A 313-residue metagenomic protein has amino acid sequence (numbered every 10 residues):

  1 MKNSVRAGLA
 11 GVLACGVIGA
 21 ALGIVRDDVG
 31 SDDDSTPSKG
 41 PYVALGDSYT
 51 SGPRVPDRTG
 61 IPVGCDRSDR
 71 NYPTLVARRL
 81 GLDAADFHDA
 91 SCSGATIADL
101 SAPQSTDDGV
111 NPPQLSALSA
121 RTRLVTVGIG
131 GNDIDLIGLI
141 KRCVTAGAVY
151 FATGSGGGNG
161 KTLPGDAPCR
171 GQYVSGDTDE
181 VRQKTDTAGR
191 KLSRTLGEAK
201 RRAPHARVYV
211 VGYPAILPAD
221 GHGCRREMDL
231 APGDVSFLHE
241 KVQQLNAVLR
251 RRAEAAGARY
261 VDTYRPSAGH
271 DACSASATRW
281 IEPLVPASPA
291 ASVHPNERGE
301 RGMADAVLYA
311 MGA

Functional and structural regions predicted by a protein language model:
M1-D27: Secretory targeting and sorting signals
G30-G94, L115, V144-A148: Serine-esterase "nucleophile elbow" of acetyl-processing enzymes
P41-L45, T50, D86-S91, R123-G128 (+3 more regions): Structural recognition of the beta-strand scaffold that forms the well-ordered cores of secreted hydrolase catalytic
P53-D57, L100-A102, L136-I140, D220-H222: Short, solvent-exposed loop/turn and secondary-structure capping segments
A77-D83, K191-R207, Q244-D262: A structural motif corresponding to the C-terminal end of an alpha-helix and its immediate exit/capping segment
P103-R121: Short, well-structured alpha-helical segments in soluble
I137-Q183, A215-V242: Serine-dependent acyl-ester chemistry module
Y213-A313: Catalytic His-Asp segment of secreted/periplasmic serine-dependent ester chemistry enzymes
